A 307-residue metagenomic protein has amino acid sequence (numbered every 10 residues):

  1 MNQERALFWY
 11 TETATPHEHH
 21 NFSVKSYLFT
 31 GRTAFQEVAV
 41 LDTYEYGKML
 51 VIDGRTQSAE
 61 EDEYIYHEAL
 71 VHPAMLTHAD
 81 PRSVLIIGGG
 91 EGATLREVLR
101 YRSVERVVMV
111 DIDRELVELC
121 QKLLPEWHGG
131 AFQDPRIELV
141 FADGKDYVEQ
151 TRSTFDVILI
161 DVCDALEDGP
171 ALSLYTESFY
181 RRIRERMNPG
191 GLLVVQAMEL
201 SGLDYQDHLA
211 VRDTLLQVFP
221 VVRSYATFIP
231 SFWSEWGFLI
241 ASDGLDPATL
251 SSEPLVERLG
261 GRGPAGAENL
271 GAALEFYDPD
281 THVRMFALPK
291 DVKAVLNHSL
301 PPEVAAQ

Functional and structural regions predicted by a protein language model:
M1-Y46, T227-Q307: Soluble small-group transferase modules, centered on the S-adenosyl donor enzyme superfamily
N2-W9, I52, S58-V195, G202-R212 (+1 more regions): The AdoMet/dcAdoMet-binding core of the Class I SAM-like
A39, T56-Q57: Short, solvent-exposed loop/turn motifs
G47-D53: Short polybasic amphipathic segments
V140, Y175, V221-R223, W233 (+1 more regions): Soluble extramembrane regions of membrane proteins in the secretory/endomembrane system
C163, M198-L200, T227-F228, G244: Histidine- and/or cysteine-centered catalytic micro-motif in compact active-site loops
Q196, F219-P230: Conserved S-adenosyl-L-methionine
D207-L216, P220, W233-W236: Internal helical hairpin/lid segments
